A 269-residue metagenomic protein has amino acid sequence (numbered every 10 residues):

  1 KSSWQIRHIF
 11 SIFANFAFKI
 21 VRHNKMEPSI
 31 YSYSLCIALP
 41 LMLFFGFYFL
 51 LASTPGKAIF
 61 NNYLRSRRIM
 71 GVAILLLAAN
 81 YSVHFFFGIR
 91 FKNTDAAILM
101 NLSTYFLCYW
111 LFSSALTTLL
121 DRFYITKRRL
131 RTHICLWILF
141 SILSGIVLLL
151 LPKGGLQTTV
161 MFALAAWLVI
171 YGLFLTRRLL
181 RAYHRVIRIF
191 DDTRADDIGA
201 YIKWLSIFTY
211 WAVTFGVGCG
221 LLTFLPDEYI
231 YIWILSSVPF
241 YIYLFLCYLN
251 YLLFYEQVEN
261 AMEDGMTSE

Functional and structural regions predicted by a protein language model:
I6-F13, F18, R22, M262-E269: Cytosolic nucleotide-binding catalytic cores of signal-transduction proteins
V21-L143, T159: N-terminal low-complexity or simple alpha-helical regulatory segments that function as activation/interaction modules
E27-A38, I146-R181, L222-W233: Extracellular-loop-to-transmembrane junctions of the mid-late helices
F44-L51, Y171-I187: Membrane-water interface of transmembrane alpha-helices
F86-R90, V213-Y229: Alpha-helical transmembrane segments and their membrane-interface junctions in multi-pass membrane proteins
L119-I146, M161-L168, T193-A212: The cytoplasmic-loop to transmembrane-helix boundary for the fourth helix
K203-L222, S237-I242: Hydrophobic membrane-spanning alpha-helices of multi-pass integral membrane proteins
Y248-E269: Membrane-proximal linker segments that couple transmembrane helices to downstream signaling/catalytic modules
